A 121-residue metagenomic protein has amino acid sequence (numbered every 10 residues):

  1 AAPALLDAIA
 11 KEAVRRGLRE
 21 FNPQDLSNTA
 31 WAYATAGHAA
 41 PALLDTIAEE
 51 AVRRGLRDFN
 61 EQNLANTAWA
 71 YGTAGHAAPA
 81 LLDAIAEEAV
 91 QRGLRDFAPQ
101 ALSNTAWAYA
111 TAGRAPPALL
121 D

Functional and structural regions predicted by a protein language model:
A1-D121: Eukaryotic RNA-binding helical-repeat scaffolds
